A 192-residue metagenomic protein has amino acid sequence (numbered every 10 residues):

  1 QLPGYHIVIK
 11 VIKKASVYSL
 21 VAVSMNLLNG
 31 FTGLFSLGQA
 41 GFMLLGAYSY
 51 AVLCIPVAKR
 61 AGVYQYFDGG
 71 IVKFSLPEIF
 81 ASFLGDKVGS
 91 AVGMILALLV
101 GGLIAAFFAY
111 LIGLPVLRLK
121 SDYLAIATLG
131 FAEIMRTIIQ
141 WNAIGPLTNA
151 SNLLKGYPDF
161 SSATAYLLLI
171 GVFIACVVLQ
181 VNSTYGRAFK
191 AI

Functional and structural regions predicted by a protein language model:
Q1-I192: Transmembrane alpha-helices and adjacent helix-loop boundaries
